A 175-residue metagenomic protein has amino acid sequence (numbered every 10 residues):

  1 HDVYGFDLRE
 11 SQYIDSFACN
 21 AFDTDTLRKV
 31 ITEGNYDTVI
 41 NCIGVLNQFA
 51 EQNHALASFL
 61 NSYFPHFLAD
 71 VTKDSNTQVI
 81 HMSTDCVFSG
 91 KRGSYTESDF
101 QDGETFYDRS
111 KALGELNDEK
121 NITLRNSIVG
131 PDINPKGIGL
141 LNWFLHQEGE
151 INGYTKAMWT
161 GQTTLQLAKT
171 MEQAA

Functional and structural regions predicted by a protein language model:
H1: N-terminal Rossmann NAD(P)H-binding glycine-rich loop of SDR-like oxidoreductase domains
F6, C42-I43, V79-D85, L124-N126: SDR active-site strand-loop-helix element
L8-D25: Rossmann-fold cofactor-recognition segment
A21-S62: NAD(P)H-binding glycine-rich loop region in Rossmannoid oxidoreductase-like domains and their noncatalytic homologs
F22, Q52, L56-F67, Q101 (+2 more regions): Glycine-rich NAD(P)-binding loop of the Rossmann-fold in SDR/ketoreductase-type enzymes
F49-A55, G90-G93, N134: Conserved catalytic-core motifs of eukaryotic protein kinase domains, centered on the activation segment
H66-D102: Conserved Rossmann-fold NAD(P)-dependent oxidoreductase catalytic core, especially the SDR/UDP-sugar
E104, L116-Q166, E172: NAD(P)-dependent short-chain dehydrogenase/reductase
